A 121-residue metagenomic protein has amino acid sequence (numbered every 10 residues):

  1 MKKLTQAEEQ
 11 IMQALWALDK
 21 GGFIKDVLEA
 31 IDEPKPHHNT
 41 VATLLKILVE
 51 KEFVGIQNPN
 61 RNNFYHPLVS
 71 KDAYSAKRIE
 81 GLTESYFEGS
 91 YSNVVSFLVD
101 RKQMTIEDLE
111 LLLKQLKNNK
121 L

Functional and structural regions predicted by a protein language model:
M1-A14, L18, A73: Short alpha-helical segments that sit at the start of domains
L4-A7, P59-R78: Short, cationic-aromatic polyanion-contact patches
K20-I31: Short acidic, hydrophobic short linear motifs in intrinsically disordered regions
A42-K46: Short, hydrophobic-biased segments on the C-terminal half of alpha helices that form "recognition helices"
E52: Glycine-centered, phosphate/nucleic-acid-interacting loop/turn motifs that mediate DNA/RNA or nucleotide
I56: Short beta-strand "wing" residues that participate in macromolecule-binding interfaces
K77-N119: Amphipathic alpha-helical dimerization/coiled-coil segments that flank or bridge DNA-binding/regulatory modules
